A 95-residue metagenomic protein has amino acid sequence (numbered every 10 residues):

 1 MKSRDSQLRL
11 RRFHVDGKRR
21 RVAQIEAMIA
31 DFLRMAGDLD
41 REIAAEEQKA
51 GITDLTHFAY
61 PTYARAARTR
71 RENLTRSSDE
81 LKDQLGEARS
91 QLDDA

Functional and structural regions predicted by a protein language model:
M1-A95: Charge-rich amphipathic alpha-helical interaction elements
